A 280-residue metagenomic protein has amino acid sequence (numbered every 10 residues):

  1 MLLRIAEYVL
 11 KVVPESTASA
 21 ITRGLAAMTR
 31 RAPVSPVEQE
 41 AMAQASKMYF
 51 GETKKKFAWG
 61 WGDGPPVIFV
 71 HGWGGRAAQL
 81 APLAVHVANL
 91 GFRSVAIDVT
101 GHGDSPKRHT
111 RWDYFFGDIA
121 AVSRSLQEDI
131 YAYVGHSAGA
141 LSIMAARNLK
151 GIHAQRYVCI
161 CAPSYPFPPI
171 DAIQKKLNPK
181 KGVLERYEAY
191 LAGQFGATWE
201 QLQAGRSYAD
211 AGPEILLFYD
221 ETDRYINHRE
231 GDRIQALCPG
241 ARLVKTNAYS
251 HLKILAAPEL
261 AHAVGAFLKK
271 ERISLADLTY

Functional and structural regions predicted by a protein language model:
M1-F50: An N-terminal hydrophobic leader/cap segment in hydrolases
A77, A84-P106: Conserved alpha/beta-hydrolase
H109-L126: Alpha/beta-hydrolase active-site loop
V134-I143: Gly/Ala-rich beta-loop-alpha elbow adjacent to hydrolase catalytic centers
L149-A197: Hydrolase active-site cap/lid region
A211, L217-Y219, D223: Short beta-strand/loop motif that positions the catalytic acidic residue of the alpha/beta-hydrolase fold
R224-E230: Conserved alpha/beta-hydrolase "acid-adjacent" motif
Y249-E259: Catalytic histidine-centered segment of alpha/beta-hydrolase-like enzymes
